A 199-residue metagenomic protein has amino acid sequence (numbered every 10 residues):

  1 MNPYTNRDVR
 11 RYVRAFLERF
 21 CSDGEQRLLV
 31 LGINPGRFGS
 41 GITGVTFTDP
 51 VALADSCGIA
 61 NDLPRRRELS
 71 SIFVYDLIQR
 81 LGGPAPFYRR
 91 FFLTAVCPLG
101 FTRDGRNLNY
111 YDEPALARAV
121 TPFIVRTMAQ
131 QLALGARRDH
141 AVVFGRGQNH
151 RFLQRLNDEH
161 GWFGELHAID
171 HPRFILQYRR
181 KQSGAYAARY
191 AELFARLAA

Functional and structural regions predicted by a protein language model:
M1-H140, G147-R155, E159-H160, F174-Q177 (+1 more regions): A polyanion-binding, active-site-adjacent surface
G161-H171: Short hydrophobic/aromatic-enriched beta-strand-loop microsegments
K181: Conserved acidic-Pro-Pro-aromatic motif
